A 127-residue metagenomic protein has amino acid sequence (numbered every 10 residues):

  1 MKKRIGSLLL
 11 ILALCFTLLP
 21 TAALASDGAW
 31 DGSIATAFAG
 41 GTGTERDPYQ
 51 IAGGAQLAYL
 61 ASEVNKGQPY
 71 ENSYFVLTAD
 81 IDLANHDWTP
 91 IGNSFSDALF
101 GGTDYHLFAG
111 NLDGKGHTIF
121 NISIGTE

Functional and structural regions predicted by a protein language model:
M1-L9: Bacterial N-terminal signal peptides that target proteins for export
L8, C15-L24: C-terminal segment of classical bacterial N-terminal signal peptides
L24-E127: Surface-exposed repetitive/solenoidal architectures
